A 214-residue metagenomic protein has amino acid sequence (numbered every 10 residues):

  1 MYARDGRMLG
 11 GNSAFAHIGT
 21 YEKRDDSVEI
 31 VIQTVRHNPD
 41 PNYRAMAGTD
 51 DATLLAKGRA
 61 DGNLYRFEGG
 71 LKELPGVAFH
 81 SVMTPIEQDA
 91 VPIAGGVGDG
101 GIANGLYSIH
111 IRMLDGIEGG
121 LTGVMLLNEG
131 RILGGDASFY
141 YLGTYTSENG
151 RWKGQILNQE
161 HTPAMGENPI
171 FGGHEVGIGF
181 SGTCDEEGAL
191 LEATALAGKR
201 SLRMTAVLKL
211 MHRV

Functional and structural regions predicted by a protein language model:
M1-N38, I117-T162, K199-R200, V214: N-terminal glycine/threonine-rich, aromatic-flanked beta-hairpin/loop signature
M1-Y2, I18-Y21, A47, A52-R59 (+6 more regions): Hydrophobic/aromatic beta-strand elements that line small-molecule binding cavities or substrate pockets in beta-rich
M8-G11, I32, F67-K72, I109-I111 (+2 more regions): Short beta-strand segments that buttress and anchor functional surface loops
K23-R24, E68-G98, S147-N149, L190-V214: Edge beta-strand at a domain terminus
V28-I32, Y65-F67, Y107, W152-I156 (+1 more regions): A short hydrophobic beta-strand element
Q33-A56, I156-S181: An anionic, turn-rich surface loop/hairpin at beta-sheet edges that serves as a generic interaction/coordination patch
T34-N38, G58-G62, E73-P75, I111-M113 (+3 more regions): Beta-strand elements of well-folded, non-transmembrane domains
F67, P92-I117: Tryptophan-anchored aromatic micro-motifs
